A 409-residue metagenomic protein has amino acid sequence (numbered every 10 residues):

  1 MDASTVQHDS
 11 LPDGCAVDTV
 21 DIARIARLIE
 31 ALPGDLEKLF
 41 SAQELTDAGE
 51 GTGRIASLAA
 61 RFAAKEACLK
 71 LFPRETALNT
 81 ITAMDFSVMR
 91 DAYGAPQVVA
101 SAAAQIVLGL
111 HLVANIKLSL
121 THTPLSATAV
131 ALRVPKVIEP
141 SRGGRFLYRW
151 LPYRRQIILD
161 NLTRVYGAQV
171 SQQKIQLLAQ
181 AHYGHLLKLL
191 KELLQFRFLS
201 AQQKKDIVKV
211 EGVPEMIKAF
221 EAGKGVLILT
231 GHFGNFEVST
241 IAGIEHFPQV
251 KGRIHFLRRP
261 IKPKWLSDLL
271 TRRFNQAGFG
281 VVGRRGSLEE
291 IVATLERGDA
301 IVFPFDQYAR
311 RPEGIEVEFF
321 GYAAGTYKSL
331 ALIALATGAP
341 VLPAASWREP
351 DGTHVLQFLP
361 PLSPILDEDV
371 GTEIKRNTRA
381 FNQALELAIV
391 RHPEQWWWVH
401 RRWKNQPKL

Functional and structural regions predicted by a protein language model:
D2-V137: Core catalytic alpha/beta fold that binds nucleotide/phospho-ligands
A56-A60, A64, I175, N235 (+4 more regions): Hydrophobic (often cysteine-bearing) scaffold residues that line and stabilize catalytic clefts of nucleotide/cofactor
A63-L71, S239, G243, I333: Buried hydrophobic packing segments
A103, L112-T121, L125, A201-H246: Glycine-rich active-site/cofactor-binding loop and its immediate structural neighborhood
K136-T230, S267-R272, G278: Membrane-anchoring hydrophobic helices of lipid-metabolizing enzymes
A168, Q180, E245, R285-L409: Non-catalytic C-terminal accessory region of glycerolipid acyltransferases and related lyso-lipid remodeling enzymes
Q202-V208, R259, Q276-V282, F320-G321 (+2 more regions): Short, flexible loop segments at the rims of nucleotide/cofactor-binding pockets, characterized by
A222-R285, P312-E313: Catalytic core of membrane glycerolipid acyltransferases/transacylases, capturing the structured, soluble-facing
